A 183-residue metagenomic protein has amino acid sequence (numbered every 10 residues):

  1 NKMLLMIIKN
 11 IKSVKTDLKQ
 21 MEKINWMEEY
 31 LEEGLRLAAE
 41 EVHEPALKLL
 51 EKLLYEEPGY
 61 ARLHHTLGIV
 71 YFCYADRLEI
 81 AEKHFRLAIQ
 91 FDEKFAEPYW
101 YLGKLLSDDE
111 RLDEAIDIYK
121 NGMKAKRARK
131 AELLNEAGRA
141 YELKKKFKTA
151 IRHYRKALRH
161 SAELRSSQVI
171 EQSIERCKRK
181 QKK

Functional and structural regions predicted by a protein language model:
I11, A39-L49, Y74-L87, D109-N121 (+1 more regions): Structural signature of tandem alpha-helical TPR/SEL1-like repeats, specifically the intra-repeat loop/turn
N25-E56, F72: Alpha-helical segment of the N-proximal tetratricopeptide repeat
L35, I69-V70, K104, R139 (+1 more regions): Residue-level recognition of tetratricopeptide repeat
E56, F91, A125-K126, H160: Structural marker of alpha-solenoid helical repeat scaffolds
L63, P98, L133, S166-I170: TPR alpha-solenoid repeat register
T66, Y101, E136, I170-S173: Canonical tetratricopeptide repeat
